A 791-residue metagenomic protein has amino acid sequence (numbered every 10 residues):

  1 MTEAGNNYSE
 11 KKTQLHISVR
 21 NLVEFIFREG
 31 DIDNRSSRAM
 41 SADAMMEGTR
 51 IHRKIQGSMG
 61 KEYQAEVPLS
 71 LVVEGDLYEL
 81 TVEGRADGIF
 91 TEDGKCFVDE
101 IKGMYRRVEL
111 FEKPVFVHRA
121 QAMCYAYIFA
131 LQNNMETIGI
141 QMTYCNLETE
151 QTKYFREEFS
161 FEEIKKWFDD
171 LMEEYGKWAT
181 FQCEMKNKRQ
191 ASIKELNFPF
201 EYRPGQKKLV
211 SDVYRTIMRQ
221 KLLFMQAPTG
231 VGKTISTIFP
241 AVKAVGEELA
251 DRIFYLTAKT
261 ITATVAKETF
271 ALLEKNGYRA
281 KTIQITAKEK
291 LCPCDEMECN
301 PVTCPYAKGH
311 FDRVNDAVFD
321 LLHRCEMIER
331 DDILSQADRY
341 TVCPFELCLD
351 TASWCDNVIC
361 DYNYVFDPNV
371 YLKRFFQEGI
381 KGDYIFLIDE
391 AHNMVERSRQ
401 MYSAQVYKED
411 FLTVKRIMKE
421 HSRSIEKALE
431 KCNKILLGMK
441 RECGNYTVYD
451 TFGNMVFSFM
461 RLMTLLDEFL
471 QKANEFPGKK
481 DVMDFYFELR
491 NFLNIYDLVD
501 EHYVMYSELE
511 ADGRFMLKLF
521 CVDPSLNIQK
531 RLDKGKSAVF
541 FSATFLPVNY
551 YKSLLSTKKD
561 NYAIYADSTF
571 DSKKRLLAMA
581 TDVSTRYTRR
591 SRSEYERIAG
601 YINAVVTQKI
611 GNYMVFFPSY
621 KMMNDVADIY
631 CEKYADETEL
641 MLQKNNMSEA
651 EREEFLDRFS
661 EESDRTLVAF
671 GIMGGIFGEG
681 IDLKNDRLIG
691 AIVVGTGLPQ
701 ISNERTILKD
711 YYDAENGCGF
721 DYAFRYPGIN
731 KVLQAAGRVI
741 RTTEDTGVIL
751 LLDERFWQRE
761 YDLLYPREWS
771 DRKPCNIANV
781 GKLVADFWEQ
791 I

Functional and structural regions predicted by a protein language model:
M1-C96, A120: Metal-dependent nuclease catalytic cores that hydrolyze phosphodiester bonds in DNA/RNA, characterized by
L71-K165: Mg2+/Mn2+-dependent nuclease catalytic core
E184-Q226: Conserved pre-motif I regulatory segment
Q190, L196, L249-V358, N363-F366 (+4 more regions): A substrate-engagement module of RecA-like helicase motors
M218-P240: Walker A/P-loop
T237, T264, D338-N357, D361-T464 (+3 more regions): Signature of the SF2 helicase/ATPase Hel1-core->accessory helical subdomain module
I333-S353, V358, N369-F376, F469-S584 (+4 more regions): A contiguous, basic/glycine-rich beta-loop/short-helix subdomain that forms a polymer-engagement track
T581-S593, K644-W757: Conserved RecA-like P-loop NTPase helicase motor core
